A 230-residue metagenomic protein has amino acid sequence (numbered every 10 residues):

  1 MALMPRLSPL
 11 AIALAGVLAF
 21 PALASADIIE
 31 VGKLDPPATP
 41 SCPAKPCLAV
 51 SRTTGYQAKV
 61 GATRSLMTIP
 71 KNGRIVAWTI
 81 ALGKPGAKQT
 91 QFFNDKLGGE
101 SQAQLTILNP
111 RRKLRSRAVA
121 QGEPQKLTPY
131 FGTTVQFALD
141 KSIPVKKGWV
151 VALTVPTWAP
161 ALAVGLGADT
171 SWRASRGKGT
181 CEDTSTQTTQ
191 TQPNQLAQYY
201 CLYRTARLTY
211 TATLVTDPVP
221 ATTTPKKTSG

Functional and structural regions predicted by a protein language model:
M1-A11: Bacterial N-terminal signal peptides that target proteins for export
A11-P21: Bacterial N-terminal signal peptides
A22-A26: Sec/Tat signal peptide C-region and signal peptidase I cleavage site
D27-C47, K96-Q192: Aromatic- and Gly/Pro-enriched, solvent-exposed loop/edge beta-strand patches characteristic of beta-rich domains
V50-P70, T134-F137: Short beta-strands within extracellular/lumenal beta-sheet-rich domains
T68-K88: Extended extracellular/luminal ectodomain segments enriched in beta-structured repeat modules
S185-A221: Compositionally biased low-complexity segments at domain edges in trafficked proteins and select soluble regulators
A221-T228: Extracellular mucin-like PTS domains
